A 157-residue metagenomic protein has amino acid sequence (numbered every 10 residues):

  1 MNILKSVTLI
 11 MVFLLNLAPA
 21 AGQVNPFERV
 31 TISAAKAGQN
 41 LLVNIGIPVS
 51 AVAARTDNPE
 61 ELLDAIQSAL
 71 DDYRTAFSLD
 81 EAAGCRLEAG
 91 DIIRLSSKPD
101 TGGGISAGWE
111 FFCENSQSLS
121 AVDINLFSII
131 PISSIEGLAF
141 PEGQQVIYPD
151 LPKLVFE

Functional and structural regions predicted by a protein language model:
M1-S6: Positively charged n-region of N-terminal signal peptides that target proteins for export
V7-N16: Bacterial N-terminal signal peptides
A18-A20: Long, low-complexity intrinsically disordered regions enriched in Ser/Thr/Asp/Glu with frequent Gly/Pro
G22-E157: N-terminal soluble domains immediately following signal/targeting peptides that reside in extracytoplasmic
